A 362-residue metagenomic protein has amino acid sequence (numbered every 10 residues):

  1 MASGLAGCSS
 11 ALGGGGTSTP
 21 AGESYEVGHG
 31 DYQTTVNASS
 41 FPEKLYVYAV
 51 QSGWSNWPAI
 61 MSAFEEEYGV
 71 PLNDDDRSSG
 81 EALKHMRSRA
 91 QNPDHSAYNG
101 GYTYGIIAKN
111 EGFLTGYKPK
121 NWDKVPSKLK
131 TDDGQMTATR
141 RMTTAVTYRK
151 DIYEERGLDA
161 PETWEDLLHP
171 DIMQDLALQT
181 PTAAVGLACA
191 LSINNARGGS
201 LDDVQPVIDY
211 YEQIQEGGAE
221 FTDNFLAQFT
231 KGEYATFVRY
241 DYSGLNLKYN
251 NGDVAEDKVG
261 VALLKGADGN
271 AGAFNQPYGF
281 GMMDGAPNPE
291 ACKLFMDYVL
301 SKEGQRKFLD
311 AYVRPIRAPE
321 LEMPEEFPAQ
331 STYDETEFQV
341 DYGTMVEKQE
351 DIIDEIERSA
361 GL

Functional and structural regions predicted by a protein language model:
M1-V27: Haloarchaeal acidic low-complexity proteome signature biased toward cell-envelope/secretome components but also
S24-I106: Early extracytoplasmic/lumenal segment of secretory-pathway proteins
P42-L45, V70, P93-S96, I172-D175 (+3 more regions): Loop/turn elements at helix/coil->beta-strand transitions in domains of secreted/extracellular proteins
V50-W57, D94-E233: Extracytoplasmic ligand-binding site segments that recognize negatively charged/polar headgroups
T103-I107, T236-D257: A ligand-binding cleft/hinge motif common to bilobed small-molecule-binding domains
I208-E212, A219, V254-D284: Periplasmic-binding protein-like
Y278-V340: Mature extracytoplasmic/periplasmic domains
E325-L362: Extracellular/periplasmic bilobal clamshell ligand-binding domains
